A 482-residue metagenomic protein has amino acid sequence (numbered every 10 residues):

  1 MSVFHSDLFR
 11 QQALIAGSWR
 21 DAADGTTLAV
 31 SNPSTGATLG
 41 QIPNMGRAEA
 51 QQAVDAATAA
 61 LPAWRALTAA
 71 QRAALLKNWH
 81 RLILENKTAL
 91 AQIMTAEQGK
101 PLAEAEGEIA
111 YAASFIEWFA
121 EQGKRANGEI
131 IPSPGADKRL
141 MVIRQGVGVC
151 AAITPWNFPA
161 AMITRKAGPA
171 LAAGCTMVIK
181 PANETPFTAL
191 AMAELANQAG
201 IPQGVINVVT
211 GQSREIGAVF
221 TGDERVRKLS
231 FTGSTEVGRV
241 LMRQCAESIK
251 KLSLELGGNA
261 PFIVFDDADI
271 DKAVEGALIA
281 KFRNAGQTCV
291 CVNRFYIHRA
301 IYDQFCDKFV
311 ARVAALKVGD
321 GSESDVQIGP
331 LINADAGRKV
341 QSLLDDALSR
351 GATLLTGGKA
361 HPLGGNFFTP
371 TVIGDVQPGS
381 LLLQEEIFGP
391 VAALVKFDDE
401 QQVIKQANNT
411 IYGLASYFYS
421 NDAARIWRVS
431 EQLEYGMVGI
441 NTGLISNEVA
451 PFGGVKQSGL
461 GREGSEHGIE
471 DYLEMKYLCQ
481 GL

Functional and structural regions predicted by a protein language model:
M1-S34: Hydrophobic face of amphipathic alpha-helices that form TPR/SEL1-like repeat modules and related alpha-solenoid
G17, G36, R72, M94 (+10 more regions): Residue-level signal for inorganic ion chemistry
T35-Q41, V226, I263, K317 (+4 more regions): Conserved C-terminal structural/oligomerization subdomain of aldehyde/semialdehyde dehydrogenase
A37-A126, D137: Glycine-rich loop-to-alpha-helix module at the N-terminal edge of alpha/beta enzyme cores
T38-M45, A60-A66, A152, F262-F265 (+5 more regions): Short, well-ordered beta-strand elements within core beta-sheets of diverse protein domains
L61, R65, H80-K87, A91 (+20 more regions): Structural signal for hydrophobic packing residues in well-ordered secondary-structure cores of soluble enzyme domains
G128-K272, F397: Rossmann-like NAD(P) dinucleotide-binding subdomain of oxidoreductase/dehydrogenase enzymes
E236-Q377, I440: ALDH superfamily catalytic-core signature
